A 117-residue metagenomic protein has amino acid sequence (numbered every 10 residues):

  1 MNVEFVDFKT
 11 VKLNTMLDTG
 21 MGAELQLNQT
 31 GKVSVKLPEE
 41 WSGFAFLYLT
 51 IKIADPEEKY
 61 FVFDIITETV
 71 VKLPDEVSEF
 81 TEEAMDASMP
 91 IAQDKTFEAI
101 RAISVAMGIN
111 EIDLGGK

Functional and structural regions predicted by a protein language model:
M1-I91, E98-K117: N-terminal intrinsically disordered, cationic/polar leader segments that include organellar targeting peptides
